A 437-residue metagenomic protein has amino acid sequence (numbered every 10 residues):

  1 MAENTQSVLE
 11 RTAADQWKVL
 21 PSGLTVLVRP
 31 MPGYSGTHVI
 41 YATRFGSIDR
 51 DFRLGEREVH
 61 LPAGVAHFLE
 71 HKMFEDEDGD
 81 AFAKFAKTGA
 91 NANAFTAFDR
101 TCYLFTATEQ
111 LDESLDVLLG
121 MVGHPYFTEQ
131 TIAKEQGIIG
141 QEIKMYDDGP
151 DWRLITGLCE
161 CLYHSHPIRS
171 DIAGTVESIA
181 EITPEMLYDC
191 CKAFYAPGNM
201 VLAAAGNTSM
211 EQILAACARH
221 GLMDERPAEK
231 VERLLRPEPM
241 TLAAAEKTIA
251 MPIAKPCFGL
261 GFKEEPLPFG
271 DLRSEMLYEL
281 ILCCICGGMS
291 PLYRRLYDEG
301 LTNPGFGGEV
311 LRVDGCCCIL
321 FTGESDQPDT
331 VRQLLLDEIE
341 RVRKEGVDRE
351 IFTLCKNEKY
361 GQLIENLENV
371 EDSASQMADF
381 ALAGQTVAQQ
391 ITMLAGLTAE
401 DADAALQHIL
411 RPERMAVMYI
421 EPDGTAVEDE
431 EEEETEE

Functional and structural regions predicted by a protein language model:
M1-A81, Y188-R295, A416-E437: His/Glu-rich zincin catalytic helix
A2-W17, E160-M200, L234-P237, L363 (+1 more regions): Histidine-acidic residue clusters that define the catalytic metal-binding segment of zinc metallopeptidase domains
S7, V201-G206, V342, C355-E437: C-terminal regions of mature proteins
G55, E70-K72, C102-T106, Y126 (+5 more regions): Second-shell loop/turn segments in exported
E77-C190, N303, L334-D337, V347-S375 (+1 more regions): Acidic/histidine-enriched segments that form metal/cofactor-coordinating and catalytic pocket/exosite environments
E229-L235, N303-E309, E345-L354: Flexible, glycine/charged-enriched surface loops at secondary-structure junctions
G259-P266, C283-S325: A structural supersecondary motif
I319, S325-D348: Extended amphipathic alpha-helical segments enriched in small hydrophobics
